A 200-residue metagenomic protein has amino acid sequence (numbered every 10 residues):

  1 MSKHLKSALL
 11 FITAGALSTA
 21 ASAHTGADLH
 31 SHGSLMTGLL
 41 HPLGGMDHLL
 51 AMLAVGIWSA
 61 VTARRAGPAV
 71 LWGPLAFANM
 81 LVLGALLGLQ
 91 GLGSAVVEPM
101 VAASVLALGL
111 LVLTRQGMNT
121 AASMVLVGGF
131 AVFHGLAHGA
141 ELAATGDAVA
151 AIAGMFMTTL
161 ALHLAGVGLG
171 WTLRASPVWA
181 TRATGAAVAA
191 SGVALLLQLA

Functional and structural regions predicted by a protein language model:
S2-A200: Membrane metalloprotein/metal-transporter helix-bundle signature
